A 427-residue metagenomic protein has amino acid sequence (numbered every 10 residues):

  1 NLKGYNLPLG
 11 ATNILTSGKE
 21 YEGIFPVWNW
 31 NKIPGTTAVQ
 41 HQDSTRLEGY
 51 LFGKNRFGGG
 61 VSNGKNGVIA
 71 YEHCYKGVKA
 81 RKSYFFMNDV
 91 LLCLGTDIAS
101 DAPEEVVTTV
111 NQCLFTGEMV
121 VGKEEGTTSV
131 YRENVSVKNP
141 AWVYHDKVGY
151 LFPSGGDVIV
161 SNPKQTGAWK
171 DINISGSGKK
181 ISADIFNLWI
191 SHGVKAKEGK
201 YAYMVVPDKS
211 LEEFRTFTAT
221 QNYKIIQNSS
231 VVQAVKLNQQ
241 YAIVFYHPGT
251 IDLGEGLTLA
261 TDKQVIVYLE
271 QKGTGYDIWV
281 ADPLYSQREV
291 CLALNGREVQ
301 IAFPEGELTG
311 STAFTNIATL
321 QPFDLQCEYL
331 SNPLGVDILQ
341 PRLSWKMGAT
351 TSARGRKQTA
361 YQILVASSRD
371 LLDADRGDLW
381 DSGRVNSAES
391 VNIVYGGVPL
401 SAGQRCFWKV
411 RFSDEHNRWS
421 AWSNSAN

Functional and structural regions predicted by a protein language model:
N1-D277, A281-R288, N295-R297, S311: Extended polysaccharide-engagement surfaces of secreted carbohydrate-active enzymes
A202, I301-T319: C-terminal beta-strand-rich structural cap/linker in extracellular carbohydrate-active enzymes
K272-T274, L294-R297, L364-D373: Change "in extracellular beta-sheet-rich domains … of secreted and cell-surface proteins" to "in beta-sheet-rich domains
L320-S352, N427: Pro/Thr/Ser/Gly-rich low-complexity, intrinsically disordered linker/stalk tracts
M347, S352-R405, E415-A421: Recognizes extended acidic, P/S/T-rich segments that occur within or adjacent to Ig-like beta-sandwich modules
A421-N427: Short beta-strand elements
